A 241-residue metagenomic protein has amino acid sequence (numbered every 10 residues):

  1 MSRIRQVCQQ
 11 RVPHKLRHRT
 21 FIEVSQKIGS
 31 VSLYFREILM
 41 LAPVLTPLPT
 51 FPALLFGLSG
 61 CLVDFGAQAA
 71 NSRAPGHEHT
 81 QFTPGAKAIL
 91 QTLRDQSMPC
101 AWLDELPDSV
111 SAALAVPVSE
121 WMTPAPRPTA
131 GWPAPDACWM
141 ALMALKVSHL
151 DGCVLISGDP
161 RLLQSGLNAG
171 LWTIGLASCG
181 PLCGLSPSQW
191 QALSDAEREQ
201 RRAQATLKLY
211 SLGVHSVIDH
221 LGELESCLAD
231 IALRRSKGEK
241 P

Functional and structural regions predicted by a protein language model:
R3-Q9, P13-F21, K27-F56, G60-C61 (+7 more regions): Asp-based, Mg2+/Mn2+-dependent phosphohydrolase catalytic module
A70-S72: A short acidic/small-residue loop/turn micro-motif
L103: A cross-family glycoside hydrolase active-site/sugar-binding cleft signature
